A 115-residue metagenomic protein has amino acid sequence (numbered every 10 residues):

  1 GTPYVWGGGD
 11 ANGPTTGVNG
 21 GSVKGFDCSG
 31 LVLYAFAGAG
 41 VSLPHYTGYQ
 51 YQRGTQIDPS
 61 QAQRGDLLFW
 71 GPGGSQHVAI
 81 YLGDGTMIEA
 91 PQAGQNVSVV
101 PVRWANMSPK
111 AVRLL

Functional and structural regions predicted by a protein language model:
G1-S29, Y34, G38-V41, I88: N-terminal capping segments
G7-G9, Y46, A90, L114: Generic beta-structure capping elements
T16-V18, S98-P101: A short, polar/proline- and glycine-enriched secondary-structure boundary/capping micro-motif
S22, S75, A105: Exposed loop/turn and edge beta-strand positions of beta-sandwich/beta-sheet ligand-binding modules
L33, V41-V99: ...with weaker cross-activation on analogous glycine-rich loops/strands in unrelated enzymes
W104-L115: Short, low-complexity, Pro/Ser/Thr/Gly-rich segments in the mature regions of secreted, periplasmic
